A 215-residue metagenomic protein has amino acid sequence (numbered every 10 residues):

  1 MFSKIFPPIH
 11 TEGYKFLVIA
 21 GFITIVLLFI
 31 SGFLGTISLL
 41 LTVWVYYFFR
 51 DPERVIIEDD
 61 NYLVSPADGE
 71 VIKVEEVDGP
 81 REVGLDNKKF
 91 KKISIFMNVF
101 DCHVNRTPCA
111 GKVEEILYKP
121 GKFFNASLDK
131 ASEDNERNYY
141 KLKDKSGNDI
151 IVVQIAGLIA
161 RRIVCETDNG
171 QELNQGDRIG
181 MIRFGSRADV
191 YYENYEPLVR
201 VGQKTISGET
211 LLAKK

Functional and structural regions predicted by a protein language model:
M1-K215: Contiguous, well-folded functional domains in the mature portion of proteins
